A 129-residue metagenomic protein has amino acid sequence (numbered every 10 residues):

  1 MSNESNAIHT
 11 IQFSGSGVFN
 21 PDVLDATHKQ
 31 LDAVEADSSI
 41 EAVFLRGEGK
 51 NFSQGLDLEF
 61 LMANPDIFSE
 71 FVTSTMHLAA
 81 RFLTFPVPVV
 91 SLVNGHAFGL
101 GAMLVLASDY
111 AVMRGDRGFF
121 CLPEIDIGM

Functional and structural regions predicted by a protein language model:
M1-E48: Conserved CoA-thioester-binding segment of acyl-CoA-metabolizing enzymes
S16, K50, R117-F119: A short, glycine- and basic residue-enriched loop/turn that sits immediately adjacent to a domain's principal
S39, R46-R81: Glycine- (often His-adjacent) and acidic-residue-rich active-site loop that binds/positions the CoA thioester
L78, F98-M129: CoA-thioester-processing core
T84-S91: Short beta-strand/loop segments at the ligand-binding rim of alpha/beta enzyme cores
L92-F98: Glycine-rich beta-to-alpha transition loops that act as phosphate-gripper elements at the mouths of alpha/beta enzyme
